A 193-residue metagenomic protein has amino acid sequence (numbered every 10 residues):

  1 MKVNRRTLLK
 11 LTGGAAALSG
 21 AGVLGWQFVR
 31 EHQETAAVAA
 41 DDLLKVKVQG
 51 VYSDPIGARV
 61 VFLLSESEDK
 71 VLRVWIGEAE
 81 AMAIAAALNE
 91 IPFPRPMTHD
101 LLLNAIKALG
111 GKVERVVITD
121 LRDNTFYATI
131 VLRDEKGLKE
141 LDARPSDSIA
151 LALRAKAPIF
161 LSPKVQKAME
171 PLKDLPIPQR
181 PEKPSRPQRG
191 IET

Functional and structural regions predicted by a protein language model:
M1-S19, V23: N-terminal secretory signal peptides and thylakoid transit peptides that target proteins across membranes
L24-E34: Hydrophobic single-pass membrane-insertion segments
H32-T193: Divalent-cation
